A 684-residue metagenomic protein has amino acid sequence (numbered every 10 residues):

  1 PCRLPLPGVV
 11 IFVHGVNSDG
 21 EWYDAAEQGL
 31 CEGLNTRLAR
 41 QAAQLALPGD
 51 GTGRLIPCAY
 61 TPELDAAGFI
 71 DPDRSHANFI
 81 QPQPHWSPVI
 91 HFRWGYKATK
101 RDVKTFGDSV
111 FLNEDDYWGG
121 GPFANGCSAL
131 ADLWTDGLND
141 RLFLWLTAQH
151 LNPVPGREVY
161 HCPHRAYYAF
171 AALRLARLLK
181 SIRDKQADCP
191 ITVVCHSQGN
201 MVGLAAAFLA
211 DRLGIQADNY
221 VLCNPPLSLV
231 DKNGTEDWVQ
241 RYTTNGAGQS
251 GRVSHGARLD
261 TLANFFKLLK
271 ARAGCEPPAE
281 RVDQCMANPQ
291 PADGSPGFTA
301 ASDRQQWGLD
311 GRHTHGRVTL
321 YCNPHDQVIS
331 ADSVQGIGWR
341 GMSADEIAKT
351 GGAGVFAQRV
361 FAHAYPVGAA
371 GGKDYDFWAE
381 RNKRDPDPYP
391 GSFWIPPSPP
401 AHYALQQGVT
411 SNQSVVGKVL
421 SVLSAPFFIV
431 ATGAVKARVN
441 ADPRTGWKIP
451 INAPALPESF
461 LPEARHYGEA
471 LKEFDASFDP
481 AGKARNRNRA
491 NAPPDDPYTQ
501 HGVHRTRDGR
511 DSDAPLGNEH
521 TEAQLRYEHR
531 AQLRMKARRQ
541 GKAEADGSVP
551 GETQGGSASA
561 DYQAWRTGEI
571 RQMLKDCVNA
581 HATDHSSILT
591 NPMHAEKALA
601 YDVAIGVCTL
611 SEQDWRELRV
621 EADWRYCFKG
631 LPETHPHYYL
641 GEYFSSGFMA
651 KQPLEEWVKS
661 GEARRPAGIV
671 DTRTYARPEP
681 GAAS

Functional and structural regions predicted by a protein language model:
P1-Q28, I56-E63, A206, S228-N233 (+1 more regions): Terminal low-complexity/disordered tails
P5-V9, W86-P88, Q186-I191, I215-N219 (+1 more regions): Loop/turn elements at helix/coil->beta-strand transitions in domains of secreted/extracellular proteins
V13-E21, G29-C31, L45-A187: Active-site catalytic motif of lipid deacylating hydrolases and related acyltransferases
L34, L38, A210-L213: Active-site catalytic pocket residues across diverse enzymes, especially alpha/beta-hydrolases
G95, C223-N224, Y321: Alpha/beta-hydrolase-fold catalytic nucleophile elbow
V193-G203: Gly/Ala-rich beta-loop-alpha elbow adjacent to hydrolase catalytic centers
V202-A210: Hydrophobic residues on the short alpha-helix immediately C-terminal to a glycine-rich phosphate/catalytic loop
L213-K232: A conserved short beta-strand
